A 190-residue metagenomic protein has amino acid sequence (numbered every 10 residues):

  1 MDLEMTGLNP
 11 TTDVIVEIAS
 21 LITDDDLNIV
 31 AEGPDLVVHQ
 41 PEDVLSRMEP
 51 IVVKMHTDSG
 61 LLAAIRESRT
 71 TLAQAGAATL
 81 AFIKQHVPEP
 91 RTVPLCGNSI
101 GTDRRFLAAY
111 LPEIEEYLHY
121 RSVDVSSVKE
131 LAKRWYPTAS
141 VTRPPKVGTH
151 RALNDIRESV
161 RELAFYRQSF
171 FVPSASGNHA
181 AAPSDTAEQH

Functional and structural regions predicted by a protein language model:
M1, M5-L95, P144, H190: Conserved non-catalytic scaffold segment of RNase H-like nuclease domains
P10-T12, E32, F106, A132 (+1 more regions): Short, function-defining helix-loop hinge/capping sites that tune catalysis or transport
D25, A78-A81, Q85, R105 (+4 more regions): Residue-level signal for well-ordered alpha-helical scaffold segments within enzymatic catalytic domains
Q40-E42, I100-G101, S127-K129: Short glycine-enriched loops at secondary-structure junctions
P90-I100, R105-Y110, T138-H190: Acidic, Mg2+-coordinating catalytic module of metal-dependent nucleases/exonucleases that use a two-metal-ion mechanism
L107-V125: Short, low-complexity, polybasic intrinsically disordered segments
H119-P137: Short, flexible loop segments at boundaries between secondary-structure elements
